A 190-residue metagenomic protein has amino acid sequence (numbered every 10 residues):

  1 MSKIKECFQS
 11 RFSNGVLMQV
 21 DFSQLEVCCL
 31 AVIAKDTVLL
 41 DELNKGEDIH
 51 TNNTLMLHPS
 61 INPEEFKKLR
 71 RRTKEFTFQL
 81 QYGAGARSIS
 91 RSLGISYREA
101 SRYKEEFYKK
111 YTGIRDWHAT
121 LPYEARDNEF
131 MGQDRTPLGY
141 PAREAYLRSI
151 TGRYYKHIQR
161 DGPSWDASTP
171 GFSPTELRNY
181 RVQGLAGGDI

Functional and structural regions predicted by a protein language model:
M1-R71, R87-S88: Catalytic nucleotidyl-transfer cores of nucleotide-processing enzymes
H58-I190: Conserved catalytic core of nucleic-acid polymerases
